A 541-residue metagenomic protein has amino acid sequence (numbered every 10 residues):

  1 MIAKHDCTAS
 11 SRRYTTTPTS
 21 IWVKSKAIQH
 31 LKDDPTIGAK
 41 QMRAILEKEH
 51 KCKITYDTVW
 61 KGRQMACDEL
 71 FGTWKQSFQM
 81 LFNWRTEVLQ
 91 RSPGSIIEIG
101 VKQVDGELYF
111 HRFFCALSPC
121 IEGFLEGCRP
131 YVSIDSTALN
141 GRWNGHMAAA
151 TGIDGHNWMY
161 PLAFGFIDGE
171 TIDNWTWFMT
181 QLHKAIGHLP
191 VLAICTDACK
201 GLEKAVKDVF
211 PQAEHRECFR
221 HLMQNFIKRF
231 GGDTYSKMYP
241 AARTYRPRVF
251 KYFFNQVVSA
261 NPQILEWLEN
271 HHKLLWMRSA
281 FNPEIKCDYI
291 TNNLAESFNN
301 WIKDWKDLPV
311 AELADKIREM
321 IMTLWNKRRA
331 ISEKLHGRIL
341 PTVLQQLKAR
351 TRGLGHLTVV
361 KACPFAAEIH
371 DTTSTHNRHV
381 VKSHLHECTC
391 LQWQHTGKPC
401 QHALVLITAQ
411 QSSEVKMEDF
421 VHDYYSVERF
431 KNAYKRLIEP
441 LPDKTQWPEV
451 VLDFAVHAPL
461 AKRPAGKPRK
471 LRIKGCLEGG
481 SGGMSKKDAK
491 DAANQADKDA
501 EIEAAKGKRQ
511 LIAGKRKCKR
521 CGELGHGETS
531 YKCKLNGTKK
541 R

Functional and structural regions predicted by a protein language model:
M1-K32, T36, K470, G475 (+1 more regions): Basic, short loop/linker segments at the boundary and entry of helix-turn-helix/winged-helix-like folds
D6-W22, D33-D34, R142-W143, F164-G187: Active-site beta-loop-alpha junctions of metal-dependent nucleic acid enzymes, especially the RNase H-like/DDE
A27, M42, L46, V59 (+14 more regions): Mobile genetic element proteins and their domesticated derivatives, centered on retroelements and DNA transposons
E47-T58, G527-E528: Short, basic interhelical loop/turn and adjoining N-cap of the next helix at nucleic-acid- or acidic-partner-contacting
T55, D68-Y109, C115, P119-L125 (+3 more regions): Hydrophobic, aromatic-enriched, well-ordered structural segments
F124, R142, H146-W158, I167: Short conserved beta-strand segments at catalytic cores or DNA/RNA-binding microdomains of nucleic-acid binding
E387-Q394, K515-G527: Short Cys/His-rich zinc-binding micro-motifs
L406-T408, K519-G522, K534-R541: Short Cys/His-rich micro-motifs in 6-15 aa windows
